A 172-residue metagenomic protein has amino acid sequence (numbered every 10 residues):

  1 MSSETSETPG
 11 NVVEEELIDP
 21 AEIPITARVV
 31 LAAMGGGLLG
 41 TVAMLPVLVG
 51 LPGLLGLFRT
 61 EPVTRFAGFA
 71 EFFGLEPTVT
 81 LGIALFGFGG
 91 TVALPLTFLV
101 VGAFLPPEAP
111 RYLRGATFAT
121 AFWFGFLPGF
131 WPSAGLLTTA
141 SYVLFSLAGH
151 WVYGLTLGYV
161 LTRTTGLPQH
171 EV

Functional and structural regions predicted by a protein language model:
M1-L38, E108, V160-V172: Haloarchaeal acidic low-complexity proteome signature biased toward cell-envelope/secretome components but also
S3, F130-V172: Alpha-helical transmembrane segments of multi-pass integral membrane proteins, characterized by long hydrophobic
T41-L57: Alpha-helical transmembrane segments of multi-pass membrane proteins
T41-V42, A119-G129: Aromatic-anchored segments of alpha-helical transmembrane domains
G53-E76: Membrane-interface interhelical connector segments
G68-T91: Interfacial helix-start motif at the membrane-water boundary
F88-A103: Transmembrane alpha-helical segments in integral membrane proteins
L99-A121: Internal alpha-helical transmembrane segments of multi-pass membrane proteins
